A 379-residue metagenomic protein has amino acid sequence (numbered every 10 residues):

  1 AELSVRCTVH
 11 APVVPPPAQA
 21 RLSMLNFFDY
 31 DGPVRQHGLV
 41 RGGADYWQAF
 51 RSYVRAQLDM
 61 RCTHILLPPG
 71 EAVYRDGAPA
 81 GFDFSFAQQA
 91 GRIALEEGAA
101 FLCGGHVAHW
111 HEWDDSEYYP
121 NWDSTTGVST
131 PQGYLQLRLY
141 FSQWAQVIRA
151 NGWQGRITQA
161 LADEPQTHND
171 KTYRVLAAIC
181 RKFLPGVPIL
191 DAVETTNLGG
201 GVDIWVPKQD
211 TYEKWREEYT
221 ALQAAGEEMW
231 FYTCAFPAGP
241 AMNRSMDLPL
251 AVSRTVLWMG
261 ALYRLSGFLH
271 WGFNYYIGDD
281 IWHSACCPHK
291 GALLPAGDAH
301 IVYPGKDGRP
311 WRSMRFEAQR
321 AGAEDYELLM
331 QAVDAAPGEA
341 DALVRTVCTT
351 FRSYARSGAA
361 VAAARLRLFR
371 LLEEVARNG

Functional and structural regions predicted by a protein language model:
A1-V187, D191-D203, N274-I277, S353-Y354: Aromatic-lined carbohydrate-binding surfaces of glycoside hydrolases
H37, S124, G239-A241, R309-R312: General secondary-structure edge motif
G43, Y134, N243-M246, L250 (+1 more regions): Hydrophobic alpha-helical scaffolding
A56-D59, R254-Y263, E324-A332: Short, hydrophobic/amphipathic alpha-helical patches that form generic packing surfaces within helical domains
T125, S129, G133, L137-Y173 (+3 more regions): Catalytic domains of carbohydrate-active enzymes that cleave complex glycans
I204-L294: Catalytic-core region of carbohydrate-active enzymes that cleave or remodel glycosidic bonds
